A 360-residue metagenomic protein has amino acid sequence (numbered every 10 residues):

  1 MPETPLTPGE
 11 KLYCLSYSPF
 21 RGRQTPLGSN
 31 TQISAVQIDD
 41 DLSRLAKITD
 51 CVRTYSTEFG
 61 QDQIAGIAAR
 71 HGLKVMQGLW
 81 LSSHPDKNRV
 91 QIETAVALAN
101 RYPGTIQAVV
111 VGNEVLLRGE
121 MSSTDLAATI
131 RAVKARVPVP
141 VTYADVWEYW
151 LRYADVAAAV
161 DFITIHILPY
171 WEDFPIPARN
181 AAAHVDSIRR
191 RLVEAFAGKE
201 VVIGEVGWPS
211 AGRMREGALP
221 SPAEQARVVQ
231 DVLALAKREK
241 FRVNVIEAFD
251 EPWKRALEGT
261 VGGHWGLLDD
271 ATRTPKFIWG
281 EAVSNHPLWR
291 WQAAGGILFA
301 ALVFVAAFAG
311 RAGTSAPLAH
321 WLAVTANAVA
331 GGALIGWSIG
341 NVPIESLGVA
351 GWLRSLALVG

Functional and structural regions predicted by a protein language model:
T4-E10, S43-A46, Q61-V75, E93-T105 (+2 more regions): Acidic (Asp/Glu)-rich catalytic clusters
P5-G9, C14, F20, P26-N30 (+3 more regions): Aromatic-rich peripheral "rim/lid" segments of glycoside hydrolase catalytic domains that contact and position glycan
L12, S16-I92: N-terminal carbohydrate-binding/catalytic regions of secreted carbohydrate-active enzymes
L15, V52, V109, I163 (+2 more regions): Conserved, mostly hydrophobic/aromatic
Q63-P140: Substrate-binding cleft of extracellular glycoside hydrolase catalytic domains
A69-H71, Q77, Q107, D145-V185 (+1 more regions): Aromatic- and acid-rich polysaccharide-binding/catalytic face of secreted or lumenal carbohydrate-active enzymes
L79, R131-L151, G198-E205, F241-P252: Aromatic-lined carbohydrate-recognition surfaces of secreted/lumenal glycan-active proteins
I167-P175, E194-Q225, D250-A256: Active-site clefts of carbohydrate-active enzymes
